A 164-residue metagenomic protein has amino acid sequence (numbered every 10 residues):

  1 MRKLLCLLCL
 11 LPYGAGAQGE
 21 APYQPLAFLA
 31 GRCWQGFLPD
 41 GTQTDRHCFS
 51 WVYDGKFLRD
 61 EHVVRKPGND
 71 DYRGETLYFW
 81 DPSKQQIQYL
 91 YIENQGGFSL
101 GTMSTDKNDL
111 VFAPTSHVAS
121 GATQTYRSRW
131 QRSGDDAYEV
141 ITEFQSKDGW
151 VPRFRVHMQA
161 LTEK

Functional and structural regions predicted by a protein language model:
L4-P12: Sec-dependent N-terminal signal peptides
A17-K164: Hydrophobic small-molecule pocket/channel-lining residues, especially in calycin-type beta-barrels
